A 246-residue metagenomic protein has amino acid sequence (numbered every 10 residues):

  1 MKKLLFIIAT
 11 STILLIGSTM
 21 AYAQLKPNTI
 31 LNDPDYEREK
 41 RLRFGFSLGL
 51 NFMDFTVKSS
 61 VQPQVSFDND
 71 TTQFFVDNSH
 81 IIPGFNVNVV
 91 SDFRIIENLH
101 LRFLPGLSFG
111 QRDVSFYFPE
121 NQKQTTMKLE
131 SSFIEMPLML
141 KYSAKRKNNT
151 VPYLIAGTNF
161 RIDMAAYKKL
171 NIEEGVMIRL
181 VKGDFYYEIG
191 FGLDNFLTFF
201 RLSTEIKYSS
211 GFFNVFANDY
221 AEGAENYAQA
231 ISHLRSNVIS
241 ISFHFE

Functional and structural regions predicted by a protein language model:
Y22-I81, E246: Short glycine/proline- and aromatic-enriched beta-strand/turn motifs that initiate or cap beta-hairpins
L31, D184, G192-E246: Predominantly the C-terminal beta-signal and adjacent terminal strand-loop region of outer-membrane beta-barrel
L31-D33, T72-D77, N121-K128, E173-R179 (+1 more regions): Extracellular loop and loop/strand-boundary signature of outer-membrane beta-barrel proteins
E39, I96-N98, K145-N149, F196-T198 (+1 more regions): Outer-membrane beta-barrel channels and translocator barrels
K40-F44, I81-F85, E130-M136, T150 (+2 more regions): Residues that define the transmembrane beta-barrel architecture of outer-membrane proteins
F46-L50, F85-F93, L107, M136-Y142 (+5 more regions): Residues on the lipid-exposed face of transmembrane beta-strands in outer-membrane beta-barrel proteins
M53, S60-Y117: Glycine- and aromatic-enriched membrane insertion/assembly motifs of diderm outer-membrane and organelle channel
V57-P63, V114-Q122, A165-E173, V215-G223: Outer-membrane beta-barrel translocator domains and adjoining extracellular loop/strand segments of Gram-negative
